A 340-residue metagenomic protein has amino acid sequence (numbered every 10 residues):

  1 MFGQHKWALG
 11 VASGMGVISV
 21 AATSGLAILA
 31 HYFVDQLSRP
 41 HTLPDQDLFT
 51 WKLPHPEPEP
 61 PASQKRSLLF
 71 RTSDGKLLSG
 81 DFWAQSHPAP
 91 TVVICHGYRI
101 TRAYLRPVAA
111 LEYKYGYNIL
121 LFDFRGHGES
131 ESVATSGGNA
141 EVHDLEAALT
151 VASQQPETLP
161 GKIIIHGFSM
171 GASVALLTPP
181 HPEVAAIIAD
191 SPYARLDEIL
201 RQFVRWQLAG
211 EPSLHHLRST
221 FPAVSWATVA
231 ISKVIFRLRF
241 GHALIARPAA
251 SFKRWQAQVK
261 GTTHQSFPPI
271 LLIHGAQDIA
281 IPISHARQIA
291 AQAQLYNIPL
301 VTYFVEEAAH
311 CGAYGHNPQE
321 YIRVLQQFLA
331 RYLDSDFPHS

Functional and structural regions predicted by a protein language model:
F2, W7-R71, D81: An N-terminal hydrophobic leader/cap segment in hydrolases
Y98-L111, F124, S284-H285: The serine-hydrolase catalytic nucleophile loop
A109-E131: Conserved alpha/beta-hydrolase
T135-P156: Alpha/beta-hydrolase active-site loop
H181-A250: Hydrolase active-site cap/lid region
Q265-S266, L271-H274, D278: Short beta-strand/loop motif that positions the catalytic acidic residue of the alpha/beta-hydrolase fold
I279-Q288: Conserved alpha/beta-hydrolase "acid-adjacent" motif
A280, A308-I322: Catalytic histidine-centered segment of alpha/beta-hydrolase-like enzymes
